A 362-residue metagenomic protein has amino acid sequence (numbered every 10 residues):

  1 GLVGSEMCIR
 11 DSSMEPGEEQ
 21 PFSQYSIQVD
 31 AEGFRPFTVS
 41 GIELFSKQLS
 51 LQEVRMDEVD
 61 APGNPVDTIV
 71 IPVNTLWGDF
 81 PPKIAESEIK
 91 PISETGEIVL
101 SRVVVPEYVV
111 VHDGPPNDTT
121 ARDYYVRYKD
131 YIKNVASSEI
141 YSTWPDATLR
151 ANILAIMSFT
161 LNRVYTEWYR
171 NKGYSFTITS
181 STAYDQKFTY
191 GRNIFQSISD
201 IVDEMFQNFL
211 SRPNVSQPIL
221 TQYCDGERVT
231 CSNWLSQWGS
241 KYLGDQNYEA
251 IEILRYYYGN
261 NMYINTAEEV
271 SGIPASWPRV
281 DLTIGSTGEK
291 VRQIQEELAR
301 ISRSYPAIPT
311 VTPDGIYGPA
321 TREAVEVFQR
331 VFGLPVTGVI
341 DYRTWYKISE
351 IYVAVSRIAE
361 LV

Functional and structural regions predicted by a protein language model:
L2-C8: Short, small-residue-biased leader/transition segments that mark boundaries at the very start of proteins
S5, Q24-V362: Conserved, single-site charged/polar hotspot
R10-S23: Short glycine/proline/serine/threonine-rich loop/turn segments at secondary-structure transition edges
